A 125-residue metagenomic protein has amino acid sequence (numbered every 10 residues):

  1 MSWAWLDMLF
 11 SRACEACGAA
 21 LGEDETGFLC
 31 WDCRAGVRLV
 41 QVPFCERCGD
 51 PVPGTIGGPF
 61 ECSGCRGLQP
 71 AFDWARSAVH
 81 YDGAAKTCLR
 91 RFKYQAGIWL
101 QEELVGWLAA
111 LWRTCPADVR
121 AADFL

Functional and structural regions predicted by a protein language model:
M1-L125: Glycine-rich phosphate/pyrophosphate-handling loop used in enzymes and phosphotransfer proteins
